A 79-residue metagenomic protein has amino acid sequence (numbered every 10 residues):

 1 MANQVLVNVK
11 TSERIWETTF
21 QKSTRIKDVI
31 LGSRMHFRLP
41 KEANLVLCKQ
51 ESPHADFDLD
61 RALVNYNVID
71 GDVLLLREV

Functional and structural regions predicted by a protein language model:
M1-V79: Ubiquitin system architectures
